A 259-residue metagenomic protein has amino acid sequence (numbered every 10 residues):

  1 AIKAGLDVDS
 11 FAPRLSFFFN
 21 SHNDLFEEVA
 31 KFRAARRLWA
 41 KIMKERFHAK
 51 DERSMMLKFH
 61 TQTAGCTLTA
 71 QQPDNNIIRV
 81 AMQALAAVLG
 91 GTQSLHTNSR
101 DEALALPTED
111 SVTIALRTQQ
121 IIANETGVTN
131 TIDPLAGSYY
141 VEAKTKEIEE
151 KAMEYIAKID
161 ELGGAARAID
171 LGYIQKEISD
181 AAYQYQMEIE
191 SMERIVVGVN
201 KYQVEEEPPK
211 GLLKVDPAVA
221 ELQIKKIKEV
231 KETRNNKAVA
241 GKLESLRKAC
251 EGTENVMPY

Functional and structural regions predicted by a protein language model:
A1-F26, M43-A70, L85-L104, I121-E142: Core alpha/beta catalytic barrel or barrel-like domain that forms the active/cofactor pocket in diverse metabolic
A1-K3, E28-I42, Q71-A81: Active-site cavity-forming subdomains of large catalytic enzyme subunits
L25, K31, P73, D110 (+2 more regions): Conserved acidic
L38, A84, R117-I121: Generic recognition of well-ordered alpha-helical segments
A70-R79, L106-E109, K146-E147, M153: Conserved phosphate-binding loops in nucleotide/dinucleotide-binding enzymes
D74-L85, A249-Y259: Short, hydrophobic/aliphatic alpha-helical segments
E109, R117-Q120, N124-Y259: Flexible, glycine-rich loop/tail regions that form catalytic "lids" or insertion modules at the edges of active sites
